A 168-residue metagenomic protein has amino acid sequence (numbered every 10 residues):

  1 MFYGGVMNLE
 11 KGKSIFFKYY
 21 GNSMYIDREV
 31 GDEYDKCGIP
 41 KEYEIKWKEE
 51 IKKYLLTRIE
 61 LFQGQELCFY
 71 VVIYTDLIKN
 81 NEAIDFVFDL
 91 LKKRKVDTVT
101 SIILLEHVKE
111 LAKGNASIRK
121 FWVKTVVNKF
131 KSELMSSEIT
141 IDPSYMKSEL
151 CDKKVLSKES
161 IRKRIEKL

Functional and structural regions predicted by a protein language model:
M1-F69, D76-L77, V108, F121-K147: Extended repeat-based scaffolds of very large eukaryotic assembly and lipid-transport proteins
F62-L91, T100: Internal alpha-helical scaffold/solenoid segments in large eukaryotic proteins
A83, V96-L168: Extended alpha-helical scaffolding segments
